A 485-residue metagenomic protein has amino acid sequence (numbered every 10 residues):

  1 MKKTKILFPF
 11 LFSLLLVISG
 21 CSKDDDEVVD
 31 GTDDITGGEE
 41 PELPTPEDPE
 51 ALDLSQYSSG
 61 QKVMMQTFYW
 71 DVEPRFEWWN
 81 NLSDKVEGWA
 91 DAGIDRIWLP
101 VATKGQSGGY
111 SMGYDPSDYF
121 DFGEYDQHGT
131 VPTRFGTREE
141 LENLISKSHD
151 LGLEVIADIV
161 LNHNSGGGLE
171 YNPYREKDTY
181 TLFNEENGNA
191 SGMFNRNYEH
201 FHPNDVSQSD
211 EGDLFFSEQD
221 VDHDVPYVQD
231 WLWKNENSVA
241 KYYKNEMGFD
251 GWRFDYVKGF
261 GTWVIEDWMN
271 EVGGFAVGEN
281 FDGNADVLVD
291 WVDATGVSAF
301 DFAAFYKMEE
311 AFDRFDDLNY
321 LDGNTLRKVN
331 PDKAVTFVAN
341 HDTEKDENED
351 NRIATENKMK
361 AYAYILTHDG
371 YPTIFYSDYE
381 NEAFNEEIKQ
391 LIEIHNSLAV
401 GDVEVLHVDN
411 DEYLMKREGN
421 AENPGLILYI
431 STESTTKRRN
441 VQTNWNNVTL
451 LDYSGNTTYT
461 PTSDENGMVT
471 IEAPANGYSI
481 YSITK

Functional and structural regions predicted by a protein language model:
M1, L14-L54: Bacterial Sec-dependent N-terminal signal peptides
M1-F8: Bacterial N-terminal signal peptides that target proteins for export
I35-Q66, N81-I94, V101-T103, G108-F122 (+3 more regions): Active-site-proximal helices and loops of the catalytic beta/alpha 8
S58-V63, G105-S146, T179-H223: Aromatic- and acidic-residue-enriched carbohydrate-binding clefts of CAZyme catalytic domains
F76, P100-V101, G108-M112, I159-V160 (+1 more regions): Short, solvent-exposed loop/turn and secondary-structure capping segments
T133-L169, P173, K177-T179: Substrate-binding cleft of carbohydrate-active enzyme catalytic domains
G168-G192, R196, I265-E279: A short alpha/beta connector and helix-capping loop motif
D224-V239: Alpha-helical scaffold elements lining the catalytic groove of polysaccharide deacetylases
